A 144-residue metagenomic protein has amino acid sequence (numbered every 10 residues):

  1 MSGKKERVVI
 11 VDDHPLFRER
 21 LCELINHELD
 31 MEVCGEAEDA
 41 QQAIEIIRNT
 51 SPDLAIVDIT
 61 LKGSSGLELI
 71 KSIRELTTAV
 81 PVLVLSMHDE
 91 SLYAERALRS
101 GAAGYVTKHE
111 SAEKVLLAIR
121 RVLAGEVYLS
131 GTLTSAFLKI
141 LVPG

Functional and structural regions predicted by a protein language model:
K5-F17, L21-I25: Conserved acidic segment of CheY-like receiver
D30-E38, I46: Short hydrophobic/Thr-rich beta-strand motif most characteristic of the beta2 strand and flanking loop of CheY-like
E36, L61-S64: Residue-level signal for the "D+5" position in two-component response regulator receiver
D39-Q42, S65-E68: Acidic catalytic/metal-coordinating carboxylates
R48-T50, S72-A79, S100: Conserved phosphotransfer cores of two-component systems
D53, I59-T60: The short loop immediately C-terminal to the conserved phospho-acceptor aspartate in CheY-like receiver
D58, S86: Active-site residues of response regulator receiver
L92-R99, G104-G144: Short, flexible helix-to-coil linker/hinge segments that flank and couple to helix-turn-helix
